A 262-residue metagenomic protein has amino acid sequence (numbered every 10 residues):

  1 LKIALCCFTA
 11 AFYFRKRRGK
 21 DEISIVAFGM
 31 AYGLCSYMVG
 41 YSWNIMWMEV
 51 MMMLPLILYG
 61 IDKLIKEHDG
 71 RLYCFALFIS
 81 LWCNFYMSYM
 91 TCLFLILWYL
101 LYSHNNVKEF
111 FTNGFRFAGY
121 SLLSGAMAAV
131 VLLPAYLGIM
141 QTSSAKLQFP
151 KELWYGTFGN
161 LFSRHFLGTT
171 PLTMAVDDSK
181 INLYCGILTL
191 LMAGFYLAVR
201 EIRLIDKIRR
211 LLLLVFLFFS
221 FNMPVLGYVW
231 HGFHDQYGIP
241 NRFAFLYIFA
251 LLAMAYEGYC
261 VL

Functional and structural regions predicted by a protein language model:
L1, M38-E49, T173-D177, I181 (+2 more regions): Membrane-helix boundary/interfacial segments in multi-pass membrane proteins
L1-A10, K180-Y196, I248-A255: Hydrophobic alpha-helical transmembrane segments
A4-Y13, E22-S103, R116-Y136, Q141: Membrane-embedded helix bundles of polyisoprenyl
F8-R15, M38, L54-L58, S144 (+4 more regions): Short juxtamembrane and helix-loop transition motifs at transmembrane-helix boundaries in membrane proteins
K16-K20, D62-L72, L100-F115, E201-R203 (+1 more regions): Membrane-interface junctions at the ends of membrane-embedded or membrane-associated helices
G40, L64, Y99, S103-N106 (+6 more regions): Transmembrane helix-loop junctions and nearby membrane-interface residues
P55, S80-F85, L101, S124-A129 (+3 more regions): Juxtamembrane/interfacial segments around transmembrane helices
N113-V199, L204-I205, M223-H231, P240-F245: Periplasmic/ER-lumenal interhelical loops and adjacent helix-loop junctions in multi-pass membrane proteins
